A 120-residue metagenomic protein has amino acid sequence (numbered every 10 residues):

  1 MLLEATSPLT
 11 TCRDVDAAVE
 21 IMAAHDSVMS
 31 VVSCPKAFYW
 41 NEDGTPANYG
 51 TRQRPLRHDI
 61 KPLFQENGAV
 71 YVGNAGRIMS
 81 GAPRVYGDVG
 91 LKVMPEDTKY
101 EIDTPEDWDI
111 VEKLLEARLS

Functional and structural regions predicted by a protein language model:
M1-L3: Short aromatic-hydrophobic micro-motifs that form the base-stacking/packing surface for donor nucleotide recognition
A5-P95: Conserved core of the sugar-phosphate nucleotidyltransferase
K92-V93, D97-S120: Hydrophobic helical membrane-anchoring modules
